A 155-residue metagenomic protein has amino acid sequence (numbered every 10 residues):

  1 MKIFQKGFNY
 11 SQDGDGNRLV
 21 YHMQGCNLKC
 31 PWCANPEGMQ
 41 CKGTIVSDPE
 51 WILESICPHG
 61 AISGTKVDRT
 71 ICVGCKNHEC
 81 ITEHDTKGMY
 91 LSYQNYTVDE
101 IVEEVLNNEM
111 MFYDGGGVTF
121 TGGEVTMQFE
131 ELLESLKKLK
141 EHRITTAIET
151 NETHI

Functional and structural regions predicted by a protein language model:
M1-K2, Y96: Primarily extracellular surface-attachment and macromolecule-engagement regions
I3-I52, S63-K76: N-terminal pre-triad scaffold of radical SAM enzymes
Q40-I155: Conserved Radical SAM active-site core
